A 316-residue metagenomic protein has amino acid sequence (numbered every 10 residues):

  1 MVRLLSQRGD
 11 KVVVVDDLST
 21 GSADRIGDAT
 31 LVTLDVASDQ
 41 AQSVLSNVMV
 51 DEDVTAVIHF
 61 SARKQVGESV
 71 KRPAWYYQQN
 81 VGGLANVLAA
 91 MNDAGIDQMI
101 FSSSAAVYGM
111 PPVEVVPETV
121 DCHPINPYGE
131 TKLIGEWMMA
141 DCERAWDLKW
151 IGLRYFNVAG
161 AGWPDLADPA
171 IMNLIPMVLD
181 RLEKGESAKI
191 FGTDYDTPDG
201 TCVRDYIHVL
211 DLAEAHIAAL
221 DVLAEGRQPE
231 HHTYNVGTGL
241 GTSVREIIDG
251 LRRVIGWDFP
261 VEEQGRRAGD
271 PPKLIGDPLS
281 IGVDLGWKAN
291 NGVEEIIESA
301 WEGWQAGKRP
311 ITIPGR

Functional and structural regions predicted by a protein language model:
M1-V158, A300: N-terminal Rossmann-like NAD(P)+-binding domain of SDR-like oxidoreductases, especially those catalyzing
R3, W137-A140, P176, D249 (+1 more regions): Active-site phosphate/pyrophosphate- and oxyanion-stabilizing loops and adjacent acidic/basic residues in soluble
G21-A23, G109-M110, G160-W163, V244 (+1 more regions): A short beta-to-alpha transition loop/helix N-cap that caps and shapes the active-site region
A23, G152, N157-L174, K184-R204: Short, flexible, glycine-rich and Lys/Arg-enriched loop motifs at helix boundaries that contact anionic partners
Y77, I125-L133, D168-P176, D205-Y206 (+1 more regions): Short-chain dehydrogenase/reductase
A89-A90, A140-D141, L179-E183, D221: Alpha-helical segments that scaffold the active site and NAD(P)H-binding pocket of short-chain dehydrogenase/reductase
L182-R316: C-terminal substrate-binding subdomain of Rossmann-fold SDR/epimerase-dehydratase oxidoreductases
